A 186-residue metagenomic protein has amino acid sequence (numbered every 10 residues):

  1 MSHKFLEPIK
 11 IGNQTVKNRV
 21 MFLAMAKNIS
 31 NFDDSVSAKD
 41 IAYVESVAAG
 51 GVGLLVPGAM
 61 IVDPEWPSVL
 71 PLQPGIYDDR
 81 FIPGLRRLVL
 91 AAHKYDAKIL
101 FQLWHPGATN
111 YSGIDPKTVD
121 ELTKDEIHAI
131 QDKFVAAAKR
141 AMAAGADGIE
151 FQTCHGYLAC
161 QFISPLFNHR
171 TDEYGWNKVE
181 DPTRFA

Functional and structural regions predicted by a protein language model:
M1-A186: Flavin-dependent oxidoreductase catalytic cores
